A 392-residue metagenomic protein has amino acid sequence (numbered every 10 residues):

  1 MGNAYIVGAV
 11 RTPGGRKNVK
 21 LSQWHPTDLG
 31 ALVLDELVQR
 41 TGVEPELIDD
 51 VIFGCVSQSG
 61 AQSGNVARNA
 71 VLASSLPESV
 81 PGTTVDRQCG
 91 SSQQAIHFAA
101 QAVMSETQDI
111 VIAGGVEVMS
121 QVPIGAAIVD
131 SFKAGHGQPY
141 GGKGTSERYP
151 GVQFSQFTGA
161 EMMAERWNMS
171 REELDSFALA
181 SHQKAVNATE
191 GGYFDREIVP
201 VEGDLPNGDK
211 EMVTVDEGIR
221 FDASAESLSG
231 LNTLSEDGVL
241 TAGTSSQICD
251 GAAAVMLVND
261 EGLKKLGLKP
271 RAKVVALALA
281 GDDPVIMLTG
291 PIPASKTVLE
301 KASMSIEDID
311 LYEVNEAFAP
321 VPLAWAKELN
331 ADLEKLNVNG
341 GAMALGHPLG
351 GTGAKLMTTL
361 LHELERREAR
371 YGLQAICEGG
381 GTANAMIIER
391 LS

Functional and structural regions predicted by a protein language model:
M1-W24, E36, E165, A223-T289 (+5 more regions): Condensing-enzyme catalytic core mediating Claisen C-C bond formation in acyl metabolism
V10-T12, Q23-W24, L29-L32, R40 (+2 more regions): N-terminal extracellular/periplasmic Venus flytrap/periplasmic-binding protein-like
Q23-I110, V116-G135, I198-V213, V285 (+1 more regions): Conserved beta-ketoacyl condensing-enzyme motif
P26-G42, V66-A70, A95, Q156-M163 (+5 more regions): Short, well-ordered amphipathic alpha-helical segments that serve as non-catalytic structural scaffolds within diverse
C55-D109, P150-Q156, D222-Q247, E328-K355 (+2 more regions): Conserved catalytic cysteine-centered active-site region of acyl-thioester-dependent Claisen-condensing enzymes
R87-E117, A164-Y193, V255-G262, P348-R367 (+1 more regions): Active-site-proximal alpha-helical scaffold in enzymes
I110-R166: Flexible glycine-/small-residue-enriched beta->alpha junction loops that bind anionic phosphate/pyrophosphate groups
G159-E161, F194-E197, L205, V275-A344: Active-site pocket-lining segment
